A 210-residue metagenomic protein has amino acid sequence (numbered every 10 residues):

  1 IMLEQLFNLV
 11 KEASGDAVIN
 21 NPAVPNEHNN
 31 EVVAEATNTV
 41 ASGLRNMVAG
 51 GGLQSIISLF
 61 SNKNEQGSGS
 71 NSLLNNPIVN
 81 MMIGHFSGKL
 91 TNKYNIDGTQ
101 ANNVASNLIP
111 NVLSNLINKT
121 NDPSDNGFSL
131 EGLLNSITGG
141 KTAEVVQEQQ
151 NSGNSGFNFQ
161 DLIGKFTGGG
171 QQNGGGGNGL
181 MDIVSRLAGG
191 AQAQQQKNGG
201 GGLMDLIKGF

Functional and structural regions predicted by a protein language model:
M2-F210: A structural "flexibility-hinge" signal
